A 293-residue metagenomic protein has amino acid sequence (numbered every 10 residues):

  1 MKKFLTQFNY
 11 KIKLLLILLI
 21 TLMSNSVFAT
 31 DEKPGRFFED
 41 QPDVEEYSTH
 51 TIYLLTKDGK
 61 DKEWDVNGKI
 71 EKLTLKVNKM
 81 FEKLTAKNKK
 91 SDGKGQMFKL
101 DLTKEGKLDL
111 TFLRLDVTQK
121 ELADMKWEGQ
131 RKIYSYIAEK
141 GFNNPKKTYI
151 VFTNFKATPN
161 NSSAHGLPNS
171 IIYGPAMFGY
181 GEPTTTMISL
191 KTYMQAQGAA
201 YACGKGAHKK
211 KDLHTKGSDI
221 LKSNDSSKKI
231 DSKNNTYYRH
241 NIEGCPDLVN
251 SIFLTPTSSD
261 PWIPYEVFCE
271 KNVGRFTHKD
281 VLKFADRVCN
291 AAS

Functional and structural regions predicted by a protein language model:
K2-L15: Bacterial N-terminal signal peptides that target proteins for export
K13-S24: Bacterial N-terminal signal peptides
N25-A29: Sec/Tat signal peptide C-region and signal peptidase I cleavage site
T30-T148, F152-N160, G181-T185, D225 (+4 more regions): Propeptide-to-catalytic entry region of secreted or membrane-anchored zinc metalloproteases
K156-I172: Catalytic zinc-binding patch centered on the HExxH motif and its immediate surroundings that defines zinc-dependent
A176-Y193: Short pre-active-site segment immediately N-terminal to the catalytic Zn-binding motif
Y193-K210: Catalytic Zn2+-binding segment of zinc metalloproteases
L221-K222: Bulky hydrophobic/aromatic "packing anchor" residues in well-ordered structure
